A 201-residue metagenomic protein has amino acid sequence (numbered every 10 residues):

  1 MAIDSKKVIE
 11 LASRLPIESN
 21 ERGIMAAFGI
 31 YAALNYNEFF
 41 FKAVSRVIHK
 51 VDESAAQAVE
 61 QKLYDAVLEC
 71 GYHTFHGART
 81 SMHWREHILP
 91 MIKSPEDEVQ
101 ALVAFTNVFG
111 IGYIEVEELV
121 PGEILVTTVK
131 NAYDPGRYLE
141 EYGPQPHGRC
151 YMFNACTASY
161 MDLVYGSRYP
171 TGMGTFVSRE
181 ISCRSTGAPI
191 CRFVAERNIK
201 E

Functional and structural regions predicted by a protein language model:
M1-M152, S167-S178, C183, G187-A188 (+2 more regions): N-terminal accessory segment detector
C150-D162: A conserved amphipathic terminal alpha-helix motif
